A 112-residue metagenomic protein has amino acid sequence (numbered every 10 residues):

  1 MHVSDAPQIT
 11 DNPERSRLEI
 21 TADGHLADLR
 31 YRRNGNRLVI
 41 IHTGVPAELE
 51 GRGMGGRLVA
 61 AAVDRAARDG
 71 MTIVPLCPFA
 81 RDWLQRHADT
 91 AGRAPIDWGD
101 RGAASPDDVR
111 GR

Functional and structural regions predicted by a protein language model:
M1-D28, R33, R37, D64-V74 (+1 more regions): Terminal substrate-recognition subdomain of acyl/acetyltransferases
R37-A47: Conserved acetyl-CoA binding element of GNAT-fold acetyltransferases
A47-E48, A67: A short glycine/serine-rich beta->alpha loop
L49, G53-L58: Conserved acetyl-CoA pyrophosphate-binding loop and the N-cap/start of the following alpha-helix in GNAT-like
A61: Active-site signature of alpha/beta-hydrolase-fold catalytic machinery across serine- and Asp/Cys-nucleophile hydrolases
